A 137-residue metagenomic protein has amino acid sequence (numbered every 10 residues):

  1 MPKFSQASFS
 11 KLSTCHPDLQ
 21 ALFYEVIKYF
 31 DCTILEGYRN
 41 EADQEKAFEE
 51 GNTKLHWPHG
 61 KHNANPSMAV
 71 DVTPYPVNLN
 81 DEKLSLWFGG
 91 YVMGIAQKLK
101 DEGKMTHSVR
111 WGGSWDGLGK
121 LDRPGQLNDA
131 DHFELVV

Functional and structural regions predicted by a protein language model:
M1-T33: Active-site acidic/histidine clusters and adjacent loop/turn architecture that either coordinate catalytic ions
K3-F4, L35, V72-Y75: Solvent-exposed, well-ordered amphipathic alpha-helical segments that flank/support binding or catalytic loops
K11-L12, D43-F48, S85: Charged, low-complexity, helix-prone segments enriched in Lys/Glu/Asp/Gln
S13, P58-V137: Catalytic cores and adjacent binding grooves of peptidoglycan-active enzymes
L22-V26, A42, T53, V72 (+1 more regions): Structured catalytic/translocation cores of nucleotide/phosphate-coupled proteins
F23-N52, K98, G112-S114: Extended, low-complexity, intrinsically disordered C-terminal regulatory tails of eukaryotic serine/threonine kinases
A47-N63: Active-site-adjacent substructure of cysteine-protease-like catalytic cores
